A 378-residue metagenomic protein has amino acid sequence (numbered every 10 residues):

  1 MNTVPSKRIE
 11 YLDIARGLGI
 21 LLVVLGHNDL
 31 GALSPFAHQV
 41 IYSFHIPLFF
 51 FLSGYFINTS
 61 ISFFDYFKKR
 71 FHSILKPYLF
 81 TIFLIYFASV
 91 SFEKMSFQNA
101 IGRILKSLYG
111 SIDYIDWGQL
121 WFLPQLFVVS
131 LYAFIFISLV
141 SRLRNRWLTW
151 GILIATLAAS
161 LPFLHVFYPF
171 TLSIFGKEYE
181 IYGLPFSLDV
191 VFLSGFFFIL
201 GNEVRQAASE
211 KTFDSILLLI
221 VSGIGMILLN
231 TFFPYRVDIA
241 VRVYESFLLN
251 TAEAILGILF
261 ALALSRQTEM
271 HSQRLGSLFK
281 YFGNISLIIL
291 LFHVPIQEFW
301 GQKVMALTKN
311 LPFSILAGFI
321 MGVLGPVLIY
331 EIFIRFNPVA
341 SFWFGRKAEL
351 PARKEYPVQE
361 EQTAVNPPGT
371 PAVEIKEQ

Functional and structural regions predicted by a protein language model:
N2-Q378: Alpha-helical transmembrane segments and their immediate juxtamembrane cytosolic regions
